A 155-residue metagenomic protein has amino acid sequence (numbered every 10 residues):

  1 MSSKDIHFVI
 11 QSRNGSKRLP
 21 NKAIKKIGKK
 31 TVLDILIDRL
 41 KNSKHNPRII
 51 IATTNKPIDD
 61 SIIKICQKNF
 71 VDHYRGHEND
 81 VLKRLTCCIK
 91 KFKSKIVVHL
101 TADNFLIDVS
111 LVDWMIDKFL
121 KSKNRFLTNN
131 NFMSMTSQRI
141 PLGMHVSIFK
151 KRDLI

Functional and structural regions predicted by a protein language model:
M1-P20: N-terminal nucleotide-binding beta1-loop-alpha1 segment
F8, I49-I51: Hydrophobic/aromatic residues located in beta-strands of well-ordered beta-sheets within soluble catalytic
R18, K26, L106, I148: Short aromatic/basic micro-patch
V32-I49, I62-K64, K68-N69: A short, N-terminal amphipathic alpha-helix
N46, K93-S94, K121-F126: Short, high-confidence coil segments that cap the C-terminus of an alpha-helix and link into the following beta-strand
N55-L120: Short phosphate-binding loop-to-helix
D60, I107-I155: Conserved core of the sugar-phosphate nucleotidyltransferase
